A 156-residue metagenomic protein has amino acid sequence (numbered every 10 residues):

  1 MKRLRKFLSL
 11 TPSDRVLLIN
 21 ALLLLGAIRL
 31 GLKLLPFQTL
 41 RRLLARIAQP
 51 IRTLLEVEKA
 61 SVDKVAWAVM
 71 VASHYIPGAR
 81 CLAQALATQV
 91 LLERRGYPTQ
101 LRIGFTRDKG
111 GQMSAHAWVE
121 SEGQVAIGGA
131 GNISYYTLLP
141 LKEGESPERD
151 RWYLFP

Functional and structural regions predicted by a protein language model:
M1-P156: Helix-boundary/low-complexity linker signature
